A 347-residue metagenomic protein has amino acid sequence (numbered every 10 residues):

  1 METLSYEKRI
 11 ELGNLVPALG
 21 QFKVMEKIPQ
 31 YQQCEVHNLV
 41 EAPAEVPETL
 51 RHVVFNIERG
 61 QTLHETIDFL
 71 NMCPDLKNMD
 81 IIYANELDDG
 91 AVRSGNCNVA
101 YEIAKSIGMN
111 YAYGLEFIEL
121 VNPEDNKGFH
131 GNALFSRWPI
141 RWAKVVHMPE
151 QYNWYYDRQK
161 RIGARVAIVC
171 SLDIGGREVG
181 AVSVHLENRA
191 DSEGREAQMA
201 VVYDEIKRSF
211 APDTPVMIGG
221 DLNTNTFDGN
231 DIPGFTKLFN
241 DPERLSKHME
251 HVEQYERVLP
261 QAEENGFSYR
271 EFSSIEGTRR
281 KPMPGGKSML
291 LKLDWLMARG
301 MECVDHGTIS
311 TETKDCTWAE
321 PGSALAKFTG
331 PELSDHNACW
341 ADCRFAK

Functional and structural regions predicted by a protein language model:
M1-N38, R208-T214, T224-K347: Metal-dependent phosphoester-hydrolase catalytic domains
E2-A44, L87-E178: Structured beta-strand-rich core segments of catalytic domains in phosphoester-bond hydrolases
V24, P43, T49-D68, D88-V92 (+4 more regions): Acidic/histidine-rich helix-loop elements that form or flank divalent-metal/phosphate-binding sites at the catalytic
P47, K127, K160-A164, K287-M289 (+1 more regions): A generic structural micro-feature
L50-I57, L70-N96, F135, C170 (+5 more regions): Active-site beta-strand/loop signature of hydrolases that rely on acidic residues for catalysis
E58, D88, F117-I118, H185-E187 (+4 more regions): Catalytic metal-binding/acid-base residues of hydrolase active sites
Q61-L63, G90-R93, L120-E124, G128-G131 (+7 more regions): Short catalytic/ligand-binding loop motif for oxyanion handling, primarily in non-cytosolic enzymes, centered on
T62, T66, V99, I103 (+4 more regions): Stable alpha-helical elements in mature extracytoplasmic
